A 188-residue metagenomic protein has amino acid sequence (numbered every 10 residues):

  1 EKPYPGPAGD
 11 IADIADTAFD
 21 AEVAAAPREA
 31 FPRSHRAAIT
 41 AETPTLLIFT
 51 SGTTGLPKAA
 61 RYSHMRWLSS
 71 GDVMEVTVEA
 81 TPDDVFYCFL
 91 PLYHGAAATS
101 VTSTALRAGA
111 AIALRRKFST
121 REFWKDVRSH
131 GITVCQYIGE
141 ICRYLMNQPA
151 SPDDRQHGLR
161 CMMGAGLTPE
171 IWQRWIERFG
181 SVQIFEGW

Functional and structural regions predicted by a protein language model:
E1, K58-R61, C88-F89, A110-K117 (+1 more regions): Short beta-strand->loop structural element characteristic of the AMP-binding/adenylate-forming
E1-A41: ANL superfamily adenylate-forming
A26-F49, L56, E79-V85: Conserved pre-ATP/AMP-binding loop-to-beta segment of ANL
R36, R121-W124, Q173: Short hydrophobic/charged patches on amphipathic alpha-helices used for structural packing and interfaces
P44, T50-T53, F86, L92 (+3 more regions): Conserved S/T- and glycine-rich ATP-binding loop of Class I adenylate-forming
L68-V85, Y93-T133, Q148: Conserved AMP-binding/adenylation subdomain of ANL enzymes
R107, S129-Y137, M146-W188: Gly/Ser/Thr-rich phosphate-binding loop
